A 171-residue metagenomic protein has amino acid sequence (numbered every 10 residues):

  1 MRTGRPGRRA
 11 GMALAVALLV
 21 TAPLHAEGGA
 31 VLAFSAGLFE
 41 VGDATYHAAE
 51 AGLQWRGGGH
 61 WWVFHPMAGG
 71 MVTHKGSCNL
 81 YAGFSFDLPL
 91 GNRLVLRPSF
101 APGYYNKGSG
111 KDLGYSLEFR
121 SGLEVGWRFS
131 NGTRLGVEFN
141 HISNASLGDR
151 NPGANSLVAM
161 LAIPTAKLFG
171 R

Functional and structural regions predicted by a protein language model:
M1-G29, L168-R171: Cleavable N-terminal export/targeting peptides
A30-L32, H60-H65, N92-L96, N131-V137 (+1 more regions): Repeated loop/turn-to-beta-strand initiation elements of outer-membrane beta-barrel proteins
V31-E40, V63-H74, L96-N106, E138-S143: Transmembrane beta-strand segments that form the barrel wall of outer-membrane beta-barrel proteins
F39-A49, G70-Y81, G108-S116, S146-A154: Solvent-exposed loop/turn segments connecting transmembrane beta-strands in outer-membrane beta-barrel proteins
A49, W127, P152-R171: Outer-membrane beta-barrel "beta-signal"
A51-L53, A82-F84, L123, A159-L161: Membrane-embedded beta-strands of outer-membrane beta-barrel proteins, especially the hydrophobic/small aromatic
W55-G59, F86-L88, W127, H141 (+1 more regions): Residue-level signature of outer-membrane beta-barrel architecture
L96-G122: Mid-chain, well-packed structural core segment of small domains
